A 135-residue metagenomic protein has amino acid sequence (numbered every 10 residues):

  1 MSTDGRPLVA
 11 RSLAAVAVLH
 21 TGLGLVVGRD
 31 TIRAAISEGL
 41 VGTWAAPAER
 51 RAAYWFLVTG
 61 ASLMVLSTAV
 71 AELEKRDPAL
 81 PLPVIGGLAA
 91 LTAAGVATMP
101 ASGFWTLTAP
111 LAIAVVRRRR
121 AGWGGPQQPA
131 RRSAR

Functional and structural regions predicted by a protein language model:
M1-R135: Short amphipathic, positively biased membrane-proximal segments that drive organelle/inner-membrane targeting
